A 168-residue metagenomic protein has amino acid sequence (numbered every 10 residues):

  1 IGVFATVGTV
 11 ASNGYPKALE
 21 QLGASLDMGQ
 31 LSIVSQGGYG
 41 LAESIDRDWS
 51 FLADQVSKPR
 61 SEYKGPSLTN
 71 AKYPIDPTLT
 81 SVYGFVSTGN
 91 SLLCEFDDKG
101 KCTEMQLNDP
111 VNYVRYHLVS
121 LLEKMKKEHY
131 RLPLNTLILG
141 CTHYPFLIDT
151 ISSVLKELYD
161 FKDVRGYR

Functional and structural regions predicted by a protein language model:
G2-R168: Non-catalytic structural scaffold of enzyme domains
